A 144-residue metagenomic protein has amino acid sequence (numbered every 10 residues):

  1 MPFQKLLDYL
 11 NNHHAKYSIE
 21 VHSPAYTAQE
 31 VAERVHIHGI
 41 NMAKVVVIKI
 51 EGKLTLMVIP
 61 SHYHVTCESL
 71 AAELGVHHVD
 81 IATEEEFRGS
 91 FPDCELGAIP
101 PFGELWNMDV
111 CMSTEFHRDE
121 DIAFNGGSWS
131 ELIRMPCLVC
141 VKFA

Functional and structural regions predicted by a protein language model:
M1-A144: Extended, low-hydrophobicity, polar/charged segments
